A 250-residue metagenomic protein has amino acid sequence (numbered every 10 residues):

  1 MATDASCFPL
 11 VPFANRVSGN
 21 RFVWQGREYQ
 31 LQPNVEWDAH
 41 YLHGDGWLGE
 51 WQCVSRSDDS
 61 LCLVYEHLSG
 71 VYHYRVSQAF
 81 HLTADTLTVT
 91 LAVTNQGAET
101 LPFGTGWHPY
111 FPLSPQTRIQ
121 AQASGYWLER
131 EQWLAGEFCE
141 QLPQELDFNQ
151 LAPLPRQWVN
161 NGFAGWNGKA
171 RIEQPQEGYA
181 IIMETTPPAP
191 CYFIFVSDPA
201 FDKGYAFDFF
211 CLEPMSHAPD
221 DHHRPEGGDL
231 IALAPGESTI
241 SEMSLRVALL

Functional and structural regions predicted by a protein language model:
M1-N34: Acidic-aromatic substrate-binding/catalytic surfaces of carbohydrate-active enzymes
A14-R16, R224-D229: Short alpha-helix capping/helix-loop boundary micro-motifs
F22-Q30, L91, I231-L249: Short Pro-Gly-centered flexible turn/kink motifs
V23-R27, C53-L61, H81-T86, L113-P115 (+3 more regions): A short, structured loop/turn motif at beta-sheet edges
Q30, P102, Y110-P188: Active-site/ligand-binding surface loops and adjacent short beta/alpha elements that line catalytic pockets across
N34-A84: Extended, loop-rich substrate-binding clefts of extracytoplasmic carbohydrate-active enzymes
H40-V54, R118, P153-E226, P235: Acidic/His-leaning functional-site neighborhoods
Y65-L113: Acidic, contiguous internal or C-terminal segments within carbohydrate-active enzymes that form a structured patch used
